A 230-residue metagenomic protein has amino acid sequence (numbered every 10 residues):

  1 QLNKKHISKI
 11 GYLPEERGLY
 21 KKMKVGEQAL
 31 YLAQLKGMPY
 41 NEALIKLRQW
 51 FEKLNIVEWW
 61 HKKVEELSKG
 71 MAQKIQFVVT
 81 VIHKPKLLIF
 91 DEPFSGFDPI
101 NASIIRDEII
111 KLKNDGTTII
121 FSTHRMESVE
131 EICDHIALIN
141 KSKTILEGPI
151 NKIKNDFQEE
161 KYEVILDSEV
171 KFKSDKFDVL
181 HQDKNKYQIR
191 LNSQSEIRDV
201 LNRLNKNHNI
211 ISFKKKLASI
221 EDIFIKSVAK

Functional and structural regions predicted by a protein language model:
Q1-N140, L146: ABC transporter nucleotide-binding domains
I7-I10, F51, K154, E221-I225: Conserved protein kinase catalytic domain
R106-N192: ABC transporter nucleotide-binding domain
N192-K230: C-terminal coupling/interaction segments
